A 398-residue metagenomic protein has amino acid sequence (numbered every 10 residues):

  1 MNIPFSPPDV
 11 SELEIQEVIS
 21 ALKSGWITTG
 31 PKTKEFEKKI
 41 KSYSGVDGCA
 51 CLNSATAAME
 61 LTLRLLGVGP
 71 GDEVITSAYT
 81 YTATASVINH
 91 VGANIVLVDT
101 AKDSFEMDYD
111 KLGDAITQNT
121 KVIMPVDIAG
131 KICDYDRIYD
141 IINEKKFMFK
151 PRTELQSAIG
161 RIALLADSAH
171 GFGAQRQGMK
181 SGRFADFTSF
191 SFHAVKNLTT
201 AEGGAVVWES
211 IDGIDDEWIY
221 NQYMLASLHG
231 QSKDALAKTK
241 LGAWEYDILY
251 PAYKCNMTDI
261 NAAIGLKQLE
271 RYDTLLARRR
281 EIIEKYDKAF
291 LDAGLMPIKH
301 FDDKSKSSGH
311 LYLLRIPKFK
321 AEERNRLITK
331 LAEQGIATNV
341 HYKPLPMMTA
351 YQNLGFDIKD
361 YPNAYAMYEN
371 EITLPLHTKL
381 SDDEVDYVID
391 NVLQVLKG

Functional and structural regions predicted by a protein language model:
M1-W26, P31, D247-L249, P375: N-terminal "arm"/small-domain region of PLP-dependent enzymes with the aminotransferase-like
V18, L22, T62, V388 (+1 more regions): Hydrophobic "lid"/C-terminal helical patch of Rossmann-like NAD(P)-dependent dehydrogenase/epimerase domains
W26-E73, V87-N89, L97, K146-K150: Phosphate-binding glycine-rich loop
K34-K38, V46-D47, V122-V126, K131 (+3 more regions): PLP-dependent aminotransferase class I/II
R64-S168, Q175: PLP-dependent aminotransferase-like
S86-I88, K180, I260: Hydrophobic/aromatic ligand-binding patch that stacks against planar heteroaromatic rings of cofactors or nucleotides
R152-T199, N221, W244-I248: Conserved active-site segment immediately N-terminal to the catalytic lysine that forms the internal aldimine
S189-F190, L198-T199, G204-V207, C255 (+1 more regions): Short glycine- and hydrophobic/aromatic-rich loop-to-beta-strand nucleating segment in the catalytic cores
